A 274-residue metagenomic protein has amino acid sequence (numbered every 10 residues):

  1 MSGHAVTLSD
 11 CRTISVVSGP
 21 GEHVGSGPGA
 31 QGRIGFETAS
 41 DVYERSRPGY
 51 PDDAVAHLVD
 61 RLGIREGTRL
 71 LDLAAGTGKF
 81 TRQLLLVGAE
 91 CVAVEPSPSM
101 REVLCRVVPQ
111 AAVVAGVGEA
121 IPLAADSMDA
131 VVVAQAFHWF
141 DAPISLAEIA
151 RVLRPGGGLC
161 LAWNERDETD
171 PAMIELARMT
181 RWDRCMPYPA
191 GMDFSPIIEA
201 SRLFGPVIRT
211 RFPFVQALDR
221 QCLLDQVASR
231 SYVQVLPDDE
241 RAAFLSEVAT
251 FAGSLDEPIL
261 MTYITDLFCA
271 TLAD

Functional and structural regions predicted by a protein language model:
L8-T68, K79: Conserved class I S-adenosyl-L-methionine
G19, T77, P196-D274: Conserved Class I S-adenosyl-L-methionine
T38, V42-Y43, Y50, H57 (+6 more regions): Tryptophan-centric aromatic hotspots in well-structured domains and transmembrane helices
R69-L73, T77-A120: Class I SAM-dependent methyltransferase SAM/SAH-binding core
E119-A130: A short acidic, Gly/Pro-enriched loop at the edge of an enzyme's catalytic core that lines a small-molecule cofactor
V133-A134, A142: A short beta-strand submotif of the Rossmann-like class I SAM-dependent methyltransferase core that lines
F140-E148: A short, conserved alpha-helix within the catalytic core of class I
A147-Q216: Conserved catalytic/acceptor-binding region of the Class I
